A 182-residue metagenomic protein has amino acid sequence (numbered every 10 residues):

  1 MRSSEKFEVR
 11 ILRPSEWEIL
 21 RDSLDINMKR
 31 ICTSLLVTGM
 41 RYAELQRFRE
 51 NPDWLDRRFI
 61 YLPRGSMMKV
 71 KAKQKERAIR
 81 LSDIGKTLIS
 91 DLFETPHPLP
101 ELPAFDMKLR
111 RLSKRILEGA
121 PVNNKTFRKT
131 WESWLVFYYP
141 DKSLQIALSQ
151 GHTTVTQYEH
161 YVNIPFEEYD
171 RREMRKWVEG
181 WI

Functional and structural regions predicted by a protein language model:
R2-Y42: Basic, Lys/Arg- and aromatic-enriched nucleic-acid-binding interface segment
P14-E16, T38, R47-T87: Conserved tyrosine-mediated DNA breakage-rejoining catalytic core shared by Y-recombinases
D22, M107-L148, H152-V155: Short, basic (Lys/Arg/His-rich) helix/loop patches that form interaction surfaces in the mid-to-C-terminal regions
N27, M40-A43, R77-I79, R128: Short, cationic motifs built from Arg/Lys/His that form the positively charged side of catalytic pockets
I31, A43-F48, I146: Alpha-helix N-cap/helix-start motif at helix boundaries, enriched for small hydrophobics
L81-A120, T130-W131: Active-site/catalytic core of tyrosine-dependent DNA strand-transfer enzymes
Q150-R175: Catalytic-site neighborhood detector that most strongly recognizes the C-terminal catalytic loop/helix of tyrosine
R175-I182: C-terminal secondary-structure termini that scaffold catalytic or DNA-interacting sites
